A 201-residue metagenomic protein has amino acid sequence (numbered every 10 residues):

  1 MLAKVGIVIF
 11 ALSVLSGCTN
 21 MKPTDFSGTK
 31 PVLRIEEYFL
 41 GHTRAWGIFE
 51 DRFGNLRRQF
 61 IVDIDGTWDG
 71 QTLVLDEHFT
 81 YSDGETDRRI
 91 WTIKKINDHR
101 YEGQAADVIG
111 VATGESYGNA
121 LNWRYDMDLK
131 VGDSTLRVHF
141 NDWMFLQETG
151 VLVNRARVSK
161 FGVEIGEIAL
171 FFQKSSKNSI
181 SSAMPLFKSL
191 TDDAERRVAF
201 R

Functional and structural regions predicted by a protein language model:
M1-I7: Bacterial N-terminal signal peptides that target proteins for export
S16-G17: C-terminal motif of bacterial Sec signal peptides marking the signal peptidase cleavage site
F26-H42: N-terminal helix-cap/turn-to-beta initiation motif at the start of protein domains
E36, H42, F53-R57, I61 (+5 more regions): Low-complexity, acidic/polar, glycine-enriched regions of mature
W46, E50-V131: Central antiparallel beta-sheet cores of small beta-barrel/beta-sandwich binding domains
L56-V62, T135-F140, E164-G166: Amphipathic hydrophobic-ligand
V111-G114, A120-R157: Surface-exposed interaction patches
N141-D142, L146-R201: Glycine-rich, aromatic-bearing surface loops/beta-hairpins
